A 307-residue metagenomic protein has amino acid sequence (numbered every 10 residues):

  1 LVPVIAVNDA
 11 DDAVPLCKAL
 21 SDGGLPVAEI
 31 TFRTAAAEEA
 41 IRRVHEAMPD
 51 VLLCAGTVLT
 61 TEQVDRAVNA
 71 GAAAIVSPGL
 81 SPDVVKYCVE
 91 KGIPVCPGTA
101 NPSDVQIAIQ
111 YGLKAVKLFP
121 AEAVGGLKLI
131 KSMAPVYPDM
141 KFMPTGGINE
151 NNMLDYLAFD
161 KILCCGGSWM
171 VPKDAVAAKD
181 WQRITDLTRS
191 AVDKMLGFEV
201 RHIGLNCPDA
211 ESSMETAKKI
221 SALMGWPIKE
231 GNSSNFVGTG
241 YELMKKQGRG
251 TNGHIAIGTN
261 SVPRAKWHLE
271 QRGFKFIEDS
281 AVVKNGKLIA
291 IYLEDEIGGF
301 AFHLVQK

Functional and structural regions predicted by a protein language model:
L1-A6, V192-A217, G250-I257: N-terminal beta-strand motif that seeds the catalytic metal site of vicinal oxygen chelate
L1-G71, E90, E150-N151, A178-D193 (+2 more regions): Conserved N-terminal beta1-alpha1 strand-loop-helix module at the mouth
A6-N8, A55-T61, S77-S81, P97-P102 (+2 more regions): Glycine-rich beta-to-alpha transition loops that act as phosphate-gripper elements at the mouths of alpha/beta enzyme
L16, T60-A70, S103-Y111, K128 (+1 more regions): Catalytic cores of alpha/beta
S21-P26, A47-V51, N69-I75, E90-C96 (+3 more regions): Glycine-enriched alpha-helix->loop->beta-strand junction motifs that scaffold or abut catalytic
E29, C54, V76, K117 (+3 more regions): Conserved beta-strand positions in the central sheet of alpha/beta enzyme cores
A74-V84, K117-L127, K161-I184: Glycine-rich phosphate-binding active-site loops on the catalytic face of alpha/beta enzymes
T239-K246, E270-K307: Vicinal oxygen chelate
